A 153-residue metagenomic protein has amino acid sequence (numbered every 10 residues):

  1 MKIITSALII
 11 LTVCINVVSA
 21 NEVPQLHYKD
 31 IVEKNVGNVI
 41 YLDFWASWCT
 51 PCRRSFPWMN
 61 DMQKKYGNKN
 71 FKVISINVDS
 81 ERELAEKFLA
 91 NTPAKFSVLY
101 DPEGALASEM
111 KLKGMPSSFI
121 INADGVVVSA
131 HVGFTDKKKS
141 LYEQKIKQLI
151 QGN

Functional and structural regions predicted by a protein language model:
S6-N16: Bacterial N-terminal signal peptides
A20-I40: A short beta-strand-turn-helix
N38-I40, F44-W48, G114: Short pre-active-site segment immediately N-terminal to redox-active cysteine/selenocysteine motifs in thiol-based
D43, S75, F119-I120: Hydrophobic beta-strand core positions in alpha/beta domains
F44-D61: Conserved redox-active cysteine motifs that mediate thiol-disulfide chemistry, especially di-cysteine Cys-X(1-2)-Cys
F56-T92, P102-S108: Structural microenvironment flanking redox-active thiols in thiol-disulfide oxidoreductases
K87-K95, P102-K145: Thiol/disulfide oxidoreductase modules built on the thioredoxin-like
